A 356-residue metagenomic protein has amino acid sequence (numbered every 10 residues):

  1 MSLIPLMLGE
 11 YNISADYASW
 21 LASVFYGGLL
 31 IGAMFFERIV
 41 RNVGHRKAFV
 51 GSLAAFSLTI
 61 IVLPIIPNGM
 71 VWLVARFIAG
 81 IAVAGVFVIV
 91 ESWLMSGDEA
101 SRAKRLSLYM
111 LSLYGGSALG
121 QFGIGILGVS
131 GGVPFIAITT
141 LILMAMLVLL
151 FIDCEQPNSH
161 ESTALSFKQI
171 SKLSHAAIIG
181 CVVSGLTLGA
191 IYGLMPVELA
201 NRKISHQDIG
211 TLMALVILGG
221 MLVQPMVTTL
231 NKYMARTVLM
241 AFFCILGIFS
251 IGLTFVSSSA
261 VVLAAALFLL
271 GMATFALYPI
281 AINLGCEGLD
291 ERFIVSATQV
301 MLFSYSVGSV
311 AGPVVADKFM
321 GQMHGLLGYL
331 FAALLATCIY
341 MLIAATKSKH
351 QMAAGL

Functional and structural regions predicted by a protein language model:
M1-Y26, S174-A177, G189-E198, R202 (+1 more regions): Helix-loop boundary and gating motifs at the non-cytosolic
G32-H45, G128, V223-A235, M320: Helix-to-loop junctions at the C-terminal end of transmembrane segments in multipass secondary transporters
K47-V62, V238-G252, F331: Structural signature of the two symmetry-related core transmembrane helices
M70-I78, V261-L269: Paired small-residue
F77-L111: Cytoplasmic helix-loop-helix junction between adjacent transmembrane helices in 12-TM secondary transporters
G85-D98, F275-L289: Intracellular juxtamembrane helix-capping segments at the cytosolic ends of symmetry-related transmembrane helices
F135-F151, L327-I343: Symmetry-related core transmembrane helices of the 12-TM Major Facilitator Superfamily/SLC fold
E291-G321: A late C-terminal transmembrane helix in Major Facilitator Superfamily
